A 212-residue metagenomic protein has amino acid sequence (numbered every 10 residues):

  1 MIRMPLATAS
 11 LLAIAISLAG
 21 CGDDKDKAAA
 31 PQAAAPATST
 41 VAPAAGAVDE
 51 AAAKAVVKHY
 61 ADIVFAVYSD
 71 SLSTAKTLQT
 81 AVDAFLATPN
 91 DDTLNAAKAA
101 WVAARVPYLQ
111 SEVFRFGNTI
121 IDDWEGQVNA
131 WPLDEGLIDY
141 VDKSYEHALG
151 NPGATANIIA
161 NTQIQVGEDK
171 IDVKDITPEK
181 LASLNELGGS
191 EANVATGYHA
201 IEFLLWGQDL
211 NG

Functional and structural regions predicted by a protein language model:
M1-T8: Bacterial N-terminal signal peptides that target proteins for export
L12: Flavin (primarily FAD) cofactor-binding/catalytic cores of flavoenzymes
A15-L18: Bacterial Sec-type N-terminal signal peptides, specifically the leucine/valine-rich hydrophobic h-region
C21-K25: Bacterial signal peptide processing site
D26-G46: Compositionally biased, proline/threonine/alanine/serine-rich low-complexity intrinsically disordered stretches
A42-G212: Mature extracytoplasmic or organellar-lumen-exposed domains after removal of signal/transit peptides
